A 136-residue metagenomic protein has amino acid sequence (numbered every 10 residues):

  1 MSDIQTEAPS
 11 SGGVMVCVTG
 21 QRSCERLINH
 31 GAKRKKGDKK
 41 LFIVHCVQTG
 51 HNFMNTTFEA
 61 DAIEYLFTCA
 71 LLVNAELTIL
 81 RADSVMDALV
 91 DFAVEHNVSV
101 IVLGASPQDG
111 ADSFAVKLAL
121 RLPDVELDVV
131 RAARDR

Functional and structural regions predicted by a protein language model:
M1-G13, V130-A132, R136: SAM-dependent methyltransferases
M1-I4, V73-I101, R136: Structural beta-alpha unit
Q5-T57, C69-L71: Small/aliphatic-rich secondary-structure junction motif
C17-Q21, A82, L103-Q108: Structural motif
I28-G31, A88-F92, F114-K117: A short acidic, amphipathic alpha-helical/loop segment
F42-V44, E76-R81, D128-V130: General small-molecule cofactor/ligand-binding pocket signal
T56, A60-F67, D112: Short, surface-exposed alpha-helical segments at coil->helix boundaries
L103-R136: Gly/Ser-rich helix-loop-strand patches that form or flank binding pockets for ribonucleotide-derived cofactors
